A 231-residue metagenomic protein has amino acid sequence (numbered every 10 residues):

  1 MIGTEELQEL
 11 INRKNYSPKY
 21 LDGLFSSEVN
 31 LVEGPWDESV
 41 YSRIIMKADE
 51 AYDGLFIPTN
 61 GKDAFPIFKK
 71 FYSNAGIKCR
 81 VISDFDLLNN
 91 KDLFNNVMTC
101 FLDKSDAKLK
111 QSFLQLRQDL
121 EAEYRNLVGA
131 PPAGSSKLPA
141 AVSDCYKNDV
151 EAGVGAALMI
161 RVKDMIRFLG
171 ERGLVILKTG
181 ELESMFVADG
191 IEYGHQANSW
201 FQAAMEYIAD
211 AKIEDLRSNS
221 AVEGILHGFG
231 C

Functional and structural regions predicted by a protein language model:
M1-L10, S27: Glycine-rich phosphate-binding "P-loop"
R13-L31, P35-C231: Acidic, Mg2+-coordinating catalytic modules of nucleic-acid enzymes
